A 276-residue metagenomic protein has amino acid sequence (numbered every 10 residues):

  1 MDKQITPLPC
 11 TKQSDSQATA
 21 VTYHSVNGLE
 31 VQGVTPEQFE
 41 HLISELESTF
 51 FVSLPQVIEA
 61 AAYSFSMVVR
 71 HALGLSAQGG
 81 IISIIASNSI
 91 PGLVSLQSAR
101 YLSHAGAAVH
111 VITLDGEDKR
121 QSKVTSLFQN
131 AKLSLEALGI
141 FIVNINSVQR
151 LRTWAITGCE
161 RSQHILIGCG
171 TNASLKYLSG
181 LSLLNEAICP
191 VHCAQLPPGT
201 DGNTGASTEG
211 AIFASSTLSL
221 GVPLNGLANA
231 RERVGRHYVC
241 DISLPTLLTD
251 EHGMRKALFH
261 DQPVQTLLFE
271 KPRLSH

Functional and structural regions predicted by a protein language model:
D2-V34, G74-H260, S275: Glycine-rich phosphate/dinucleotide-binding loop and adjoining beta-alpha-beta core of small-molecule
T35-H41: Active-site-adjacent bridging/hinge elements
E45-F51: Intrinsically disordered, low-complexity polar regions and short flexible loop motifs
E47, S66-G74: Generic structural signal for well-ordered alpha-helical scaffold segments
F51-V52, H276: Glycine-rich phosphate/diphosphate-binding loops and the adjacent beta-loop-alpha structural elements that coordinate
V52-S66: A glycine-rich, Thr/Ser-enriched phosphate-binding loop motif common to dinucleotide/cofactor-binding enzymes
A62-V69, S98-L102: Buried hydrophobic packing segments
L267, R273-H276: Long, low-complexity, Ser/Pro/Thr/Gly-rich intrinsically disordered regulatory regions of eukaryotic transcription
